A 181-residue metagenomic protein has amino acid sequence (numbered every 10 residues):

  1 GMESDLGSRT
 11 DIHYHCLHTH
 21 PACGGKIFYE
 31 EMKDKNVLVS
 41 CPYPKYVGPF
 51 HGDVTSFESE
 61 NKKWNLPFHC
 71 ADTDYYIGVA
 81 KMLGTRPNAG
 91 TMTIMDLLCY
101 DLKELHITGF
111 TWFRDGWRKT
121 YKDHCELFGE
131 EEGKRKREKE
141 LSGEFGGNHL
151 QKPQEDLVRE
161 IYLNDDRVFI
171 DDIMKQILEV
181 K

Functional and structural regions predicted by a protein language model:
G1-K181: Metal-ion/cofactor- or nucleotide/acyl-coenzyme-handling active-site neighborhoods
